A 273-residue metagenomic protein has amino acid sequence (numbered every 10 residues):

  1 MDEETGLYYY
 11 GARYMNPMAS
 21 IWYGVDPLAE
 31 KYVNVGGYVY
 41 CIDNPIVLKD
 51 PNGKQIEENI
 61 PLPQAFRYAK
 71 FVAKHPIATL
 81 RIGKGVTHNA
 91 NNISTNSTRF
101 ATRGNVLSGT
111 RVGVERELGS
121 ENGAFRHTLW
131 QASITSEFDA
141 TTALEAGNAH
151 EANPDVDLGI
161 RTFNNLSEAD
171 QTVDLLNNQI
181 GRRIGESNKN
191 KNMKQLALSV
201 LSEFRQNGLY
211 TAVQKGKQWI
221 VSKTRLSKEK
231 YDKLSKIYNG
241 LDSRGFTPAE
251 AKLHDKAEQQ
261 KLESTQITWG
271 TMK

Functional and structural regions predicted by a protein language model:
D2, D26, D43, D50 (+7 more regions): Acidic-enriched, low-complexity/disordered segments with a strong bias for Aspartate over Glutamate
D2-L7, G11-R13, P17-I60: Short turn/helix-capping motifs enriched in Asx and small/polar residues
E4-G6, Y10, L28, N34-G36 (+7 more regions): A general marker of short, structured functional hotspots
Y10-G11, M15, C41, A69 (+3 more regions): Compositionally biased, intrinsically disordered low-complexity regions enriched in proline and serine
I21, V25, V33-V35, V39 (+10 more regions): Extended aliphatic helical segments
I56-N148, Y238-K273: Glycine-rich short-loop/terminal segments
L107-K215: Catalytic toxin/effector domains delivered as secreted proteins or via bacterial secretion systems
R183-K273: Active-site or metal-binding loop neighborhoods of secreted/extracellular toxin and effector enzymes
